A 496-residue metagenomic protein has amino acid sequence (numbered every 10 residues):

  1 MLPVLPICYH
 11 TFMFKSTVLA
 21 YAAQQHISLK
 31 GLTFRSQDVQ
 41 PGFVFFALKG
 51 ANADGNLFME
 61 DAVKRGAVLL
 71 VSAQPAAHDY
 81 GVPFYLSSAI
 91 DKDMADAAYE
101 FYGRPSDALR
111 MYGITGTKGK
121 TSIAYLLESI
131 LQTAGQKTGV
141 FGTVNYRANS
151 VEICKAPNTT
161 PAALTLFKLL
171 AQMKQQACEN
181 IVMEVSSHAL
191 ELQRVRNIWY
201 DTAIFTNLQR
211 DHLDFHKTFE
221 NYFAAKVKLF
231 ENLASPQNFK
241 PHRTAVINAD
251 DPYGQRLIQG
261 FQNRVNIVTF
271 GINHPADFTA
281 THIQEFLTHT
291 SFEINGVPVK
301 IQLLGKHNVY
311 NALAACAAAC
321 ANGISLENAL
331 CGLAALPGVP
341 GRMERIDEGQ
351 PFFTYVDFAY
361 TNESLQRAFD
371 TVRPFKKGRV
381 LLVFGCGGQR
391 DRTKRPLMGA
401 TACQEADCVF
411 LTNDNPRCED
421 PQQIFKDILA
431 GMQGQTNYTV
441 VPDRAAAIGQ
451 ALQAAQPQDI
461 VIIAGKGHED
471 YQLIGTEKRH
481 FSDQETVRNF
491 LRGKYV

Functional and structural regions predicted by a protein language model:
L2-D96, E100, A245, P252 (+7 more regions): N-terminal leader/targeting and accessory segments in enzymes
P3-Q25, V39-V44, G50, D54-L57 (+2 more regions): ATP-dependent carboxylate-amine ligase
H10, K92-I247, Q255-R264, N295 (+2 more regions): Phosphate-binding loop of NTP-binding sites
F12, A77-Y80, Y200-T354, K377 (+2 more regions): Acidic, Mg2+-coordinating active-site environments of NTP-dependent enzymes
V68-Q74, T244-A249, V383-F384, C408-N415: Short internal beta-strands
S72, S88, G142, V185 (+4 more regions): Short loop/edge segments at beta-strand edges and connector loops that shape dinucleotide/nucleotide cofactor-binding
Q74-A76, T143-V144, S187, L208 (+4 more regions): Short, ordered loop/turn segments at secondary-structure junctions
Y80-A89, I153-K155, N263-V268: Active-site regions of enzymes building and remodeling cell-envelope glycoconjugates
